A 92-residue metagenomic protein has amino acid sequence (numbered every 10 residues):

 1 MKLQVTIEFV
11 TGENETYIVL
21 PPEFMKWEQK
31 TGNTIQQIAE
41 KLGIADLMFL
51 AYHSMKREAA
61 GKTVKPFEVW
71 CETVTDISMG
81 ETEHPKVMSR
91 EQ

Functional and structural regions predicted by a protein language model:
M1-I18, P22-F49, H53-Q92: Charged interaction scaffolds used for protein-protein
